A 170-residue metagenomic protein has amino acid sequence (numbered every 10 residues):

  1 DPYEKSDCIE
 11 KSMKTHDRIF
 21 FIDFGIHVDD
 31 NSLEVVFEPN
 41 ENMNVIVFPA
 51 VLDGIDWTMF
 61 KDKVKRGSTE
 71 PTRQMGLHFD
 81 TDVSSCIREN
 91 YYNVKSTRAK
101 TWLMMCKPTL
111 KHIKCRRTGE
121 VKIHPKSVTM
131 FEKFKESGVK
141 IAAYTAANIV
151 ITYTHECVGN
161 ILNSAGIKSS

Functional and structural regions predicted by a protein language model:
D1-I22, H27-E34, E38-E41: Active-site-proximal specificity loops/subdomain of glycosyltransferases
E4-E10, W57-M59, T152-E156: Short, solvent-exposed polar/charged micro-motifs at secondary-structure junctions
R18, N44-V45, I141: Short, Asp-centered acidic motifs that coordinate Mg2+ and/or phosphate in catalytic or ligand-binding sites
I26, V51-G54, A146-V150: Short beta-alpha junction loops
D29-G119: Conserved catalytic core of nucleotide-sugar-dependent glycosyltransferases
S96-S170: C-terminal catalytic/acceptor-binding lobe
